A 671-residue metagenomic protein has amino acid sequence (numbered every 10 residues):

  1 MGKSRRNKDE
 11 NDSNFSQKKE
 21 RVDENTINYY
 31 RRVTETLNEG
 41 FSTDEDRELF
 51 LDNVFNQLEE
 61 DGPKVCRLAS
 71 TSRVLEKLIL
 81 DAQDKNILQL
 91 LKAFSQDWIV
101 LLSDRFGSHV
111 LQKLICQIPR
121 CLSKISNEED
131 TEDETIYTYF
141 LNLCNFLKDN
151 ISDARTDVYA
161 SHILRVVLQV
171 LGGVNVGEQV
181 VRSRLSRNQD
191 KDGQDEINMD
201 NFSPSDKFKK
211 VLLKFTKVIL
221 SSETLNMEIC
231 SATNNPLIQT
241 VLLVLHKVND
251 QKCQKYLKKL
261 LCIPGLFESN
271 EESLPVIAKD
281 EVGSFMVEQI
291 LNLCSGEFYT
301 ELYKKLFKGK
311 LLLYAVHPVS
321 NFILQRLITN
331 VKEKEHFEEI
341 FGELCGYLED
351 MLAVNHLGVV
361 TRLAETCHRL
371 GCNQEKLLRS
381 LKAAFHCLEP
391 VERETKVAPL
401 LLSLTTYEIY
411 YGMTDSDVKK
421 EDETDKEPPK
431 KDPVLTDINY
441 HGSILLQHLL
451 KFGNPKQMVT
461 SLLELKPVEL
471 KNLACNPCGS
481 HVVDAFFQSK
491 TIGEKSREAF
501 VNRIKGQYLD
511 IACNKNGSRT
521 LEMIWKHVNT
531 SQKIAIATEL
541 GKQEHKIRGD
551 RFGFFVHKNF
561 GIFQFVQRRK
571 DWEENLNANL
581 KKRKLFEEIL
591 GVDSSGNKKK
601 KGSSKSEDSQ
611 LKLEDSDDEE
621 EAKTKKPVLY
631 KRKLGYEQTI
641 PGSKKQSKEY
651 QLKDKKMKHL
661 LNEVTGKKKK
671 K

Functional and structural regions predicted by a protein language model:
M1-K671: Eukaryotic gene-expression regulator signature that favors modular helical reader/repeat domains and their
